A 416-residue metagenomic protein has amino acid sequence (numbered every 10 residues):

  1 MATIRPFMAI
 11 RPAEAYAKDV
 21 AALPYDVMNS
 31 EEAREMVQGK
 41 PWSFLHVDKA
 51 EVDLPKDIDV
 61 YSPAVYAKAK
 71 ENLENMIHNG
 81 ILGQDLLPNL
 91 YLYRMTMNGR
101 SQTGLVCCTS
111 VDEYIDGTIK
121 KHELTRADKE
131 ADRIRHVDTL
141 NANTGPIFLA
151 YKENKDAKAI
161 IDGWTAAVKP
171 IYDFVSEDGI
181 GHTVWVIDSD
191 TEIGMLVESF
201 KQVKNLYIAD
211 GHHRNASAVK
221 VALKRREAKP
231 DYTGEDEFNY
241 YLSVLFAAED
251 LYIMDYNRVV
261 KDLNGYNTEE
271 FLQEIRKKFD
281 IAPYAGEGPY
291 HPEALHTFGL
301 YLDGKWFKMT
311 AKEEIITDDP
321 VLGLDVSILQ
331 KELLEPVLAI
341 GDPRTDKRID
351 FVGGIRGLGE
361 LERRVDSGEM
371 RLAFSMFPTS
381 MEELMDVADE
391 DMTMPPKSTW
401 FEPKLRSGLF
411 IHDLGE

Functional and structural regions predicted by a protein language model:
M1-E416: Surface-exposed, charge/polar-rich loops and edge strands
